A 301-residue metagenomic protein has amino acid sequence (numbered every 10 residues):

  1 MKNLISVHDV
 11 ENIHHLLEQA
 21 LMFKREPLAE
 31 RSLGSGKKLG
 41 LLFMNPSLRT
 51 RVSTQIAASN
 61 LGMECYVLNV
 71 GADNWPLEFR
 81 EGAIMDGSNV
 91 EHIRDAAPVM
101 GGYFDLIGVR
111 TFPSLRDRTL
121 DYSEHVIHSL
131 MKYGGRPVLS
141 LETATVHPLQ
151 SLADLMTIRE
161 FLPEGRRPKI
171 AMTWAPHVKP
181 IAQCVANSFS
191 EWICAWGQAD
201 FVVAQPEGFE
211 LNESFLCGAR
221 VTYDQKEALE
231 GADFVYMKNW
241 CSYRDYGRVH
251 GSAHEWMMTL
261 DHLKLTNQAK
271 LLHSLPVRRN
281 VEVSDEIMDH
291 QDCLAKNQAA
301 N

Functional and structural regions predicted by a protein language model:
M1-V52, I56: Positively charged, low-complexity intrinsically disordered leader regions
L4-S6, P137-R166, A171, S274-N301: Peripheral docking tails and interdomain loops at the edges of cofactor- or intermediate-handling domains
S32-G40, S47-R159, R278-R279: Phosphate/diphosphate ligand-binding glycine-rich loop within oxidoreductases
L33-L39, R166-K169, Q268: Phosphate-coordination loops involved in phosphoryl transfer and adenosine-cofactor binding
M44-Y66, R159-M237: Glycine-rich phosphate/diphosphate-binding loop of Rossmann-like nucleotide-binding domains
A57-S59, Y66, V126-E142, F201-A204 (+1 more regions): P-loop/Walker A phosphate-binding loop and immediately adjacent motor/lid segment at beta-alpha junctions
F215-C293: Rossmann-like adenosine-cofactor binding region
